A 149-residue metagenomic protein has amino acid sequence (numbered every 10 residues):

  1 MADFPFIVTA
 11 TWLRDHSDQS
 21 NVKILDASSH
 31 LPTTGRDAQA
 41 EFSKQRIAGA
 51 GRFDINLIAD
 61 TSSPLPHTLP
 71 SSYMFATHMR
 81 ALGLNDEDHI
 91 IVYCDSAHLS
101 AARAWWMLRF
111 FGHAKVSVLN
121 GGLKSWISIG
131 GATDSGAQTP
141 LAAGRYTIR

Functional and structural regions predicted by a protein language model:
M1-R149: Cytosolic catalytic domains that perform sulfur/thiol-centered chemistry
